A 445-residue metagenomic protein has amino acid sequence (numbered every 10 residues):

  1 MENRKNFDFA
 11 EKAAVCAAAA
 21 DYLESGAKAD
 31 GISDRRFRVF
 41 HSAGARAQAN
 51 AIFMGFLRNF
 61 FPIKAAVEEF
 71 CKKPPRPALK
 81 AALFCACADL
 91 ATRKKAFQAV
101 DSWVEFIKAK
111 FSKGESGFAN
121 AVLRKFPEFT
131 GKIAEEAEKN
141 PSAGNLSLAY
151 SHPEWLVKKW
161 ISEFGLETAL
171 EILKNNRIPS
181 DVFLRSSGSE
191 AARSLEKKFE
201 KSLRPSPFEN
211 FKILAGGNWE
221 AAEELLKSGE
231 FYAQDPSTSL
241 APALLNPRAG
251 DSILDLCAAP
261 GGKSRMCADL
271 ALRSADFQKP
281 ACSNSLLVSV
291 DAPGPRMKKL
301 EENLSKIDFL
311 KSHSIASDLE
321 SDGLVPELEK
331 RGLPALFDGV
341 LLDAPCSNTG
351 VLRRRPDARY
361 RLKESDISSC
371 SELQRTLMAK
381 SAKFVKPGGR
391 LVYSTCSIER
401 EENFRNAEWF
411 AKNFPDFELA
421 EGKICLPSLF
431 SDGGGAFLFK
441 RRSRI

Functional and structural regions predicted by a protein language model:
M1-I445: S-adenosylmethionine
